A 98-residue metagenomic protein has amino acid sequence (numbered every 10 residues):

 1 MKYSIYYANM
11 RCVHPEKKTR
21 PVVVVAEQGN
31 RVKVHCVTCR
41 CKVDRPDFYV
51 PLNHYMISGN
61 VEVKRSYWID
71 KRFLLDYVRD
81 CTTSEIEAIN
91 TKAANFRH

Functional and structural regions predicted by a protein language model:
M1-R11: Short coil-to-beta transition motif at edge beta-strands of beta-rich domains
K2, V43, I69-F73: General secondary-structure edge motif
A8, H14-H54: Compact nucleic-acid interaction/catalytic patches
L52-H98: C-terminal terminal-subdomain/extension
